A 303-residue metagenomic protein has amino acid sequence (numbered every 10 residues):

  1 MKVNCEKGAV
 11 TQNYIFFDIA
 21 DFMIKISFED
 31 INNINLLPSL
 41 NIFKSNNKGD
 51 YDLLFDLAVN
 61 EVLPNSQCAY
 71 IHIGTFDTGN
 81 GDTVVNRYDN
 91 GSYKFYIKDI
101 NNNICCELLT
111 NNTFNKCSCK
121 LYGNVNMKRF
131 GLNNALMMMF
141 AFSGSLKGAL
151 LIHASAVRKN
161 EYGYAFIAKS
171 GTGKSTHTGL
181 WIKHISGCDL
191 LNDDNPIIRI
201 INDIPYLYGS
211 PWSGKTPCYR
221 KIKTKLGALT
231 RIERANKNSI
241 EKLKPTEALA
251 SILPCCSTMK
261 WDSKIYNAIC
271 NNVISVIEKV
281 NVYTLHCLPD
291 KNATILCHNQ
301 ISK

Functional and structural regions predicted by a protein language model:
M1-A165, S170, L180-D189, I197-K303: A noncatalytic interaction/capping subdomain that flanks phosphate/NTP-handling catalytic cores
T172-K174: Conserved glycine(s) of the Walker
H177: Hydrophobic positions on the alpha1 helix immediately C-terminal to the Walker A/P-loop
